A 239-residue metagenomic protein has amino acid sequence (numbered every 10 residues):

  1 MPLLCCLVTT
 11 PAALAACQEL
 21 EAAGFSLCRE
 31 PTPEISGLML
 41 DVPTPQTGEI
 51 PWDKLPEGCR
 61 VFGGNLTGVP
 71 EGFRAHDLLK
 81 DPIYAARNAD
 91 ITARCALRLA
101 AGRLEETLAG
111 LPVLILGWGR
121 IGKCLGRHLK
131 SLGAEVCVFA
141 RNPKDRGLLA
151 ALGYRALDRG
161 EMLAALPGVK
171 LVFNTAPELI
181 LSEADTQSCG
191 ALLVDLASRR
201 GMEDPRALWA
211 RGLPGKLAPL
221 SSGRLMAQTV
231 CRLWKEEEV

Functional and structural regions predicted by a protein language model:
L4-L20, A109-K130: Glycine-rich adenosine-cofactor-binding loop
P11-L14, P31, V42-P43, G63-P70 (+3 more regions): Short, polar loop motifs at secondary-structure junctions
L20-I35, D158-E161: A short, well-structured beta->alpha microelement
A22-F25, S131-E135, G190: Conserved S-adenosyl-L-methionine
R29-T32, L132-L152: NAD(P)-binding Rossmann-fold cofactor-contacting core
M39-A109, T229: Glycine/serine-rich phosphate-binding loop and adjoining beta1-alpha1 elements at the start of nucleotide-handling
P43-G58, L152-A218: Rossmann-like adenosine-cofactor binding region
N65-K80, V194-K235: Rossmann-fold NAD(P)-binding glycine/threonine-rich loop
